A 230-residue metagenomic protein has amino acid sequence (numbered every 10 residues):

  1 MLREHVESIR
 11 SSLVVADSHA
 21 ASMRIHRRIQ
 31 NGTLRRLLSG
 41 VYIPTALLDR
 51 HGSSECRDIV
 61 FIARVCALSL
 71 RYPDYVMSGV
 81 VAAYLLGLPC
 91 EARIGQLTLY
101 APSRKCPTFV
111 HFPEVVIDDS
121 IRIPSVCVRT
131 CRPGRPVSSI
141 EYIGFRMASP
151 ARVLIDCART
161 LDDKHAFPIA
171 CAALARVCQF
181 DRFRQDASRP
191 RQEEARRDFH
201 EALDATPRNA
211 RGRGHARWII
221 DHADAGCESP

Functional and structural regions predicted by a protein language model:
M1-S229: Short gly/ser-rich loop at a beta-strand->alpha-helix junction or flexible surface loop bordering the NTP-binding
